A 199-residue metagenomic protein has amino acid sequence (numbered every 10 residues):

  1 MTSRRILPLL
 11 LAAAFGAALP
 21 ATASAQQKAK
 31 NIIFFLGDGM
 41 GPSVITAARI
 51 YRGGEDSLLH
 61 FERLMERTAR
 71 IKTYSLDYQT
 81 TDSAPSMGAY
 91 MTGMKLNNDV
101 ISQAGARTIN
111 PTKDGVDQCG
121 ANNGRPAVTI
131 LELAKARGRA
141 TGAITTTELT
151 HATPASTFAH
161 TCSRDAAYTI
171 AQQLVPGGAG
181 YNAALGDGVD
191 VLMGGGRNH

Functional and structural regions predicted by a protein language model:
M1-R4: N-terminal secretory signal peptides that target proteins for export/translocation
I6-L7, T22: Small/flexible residues
P8-A18: Bacterial N-terminal signal peptides
L19-A25: Sec/Tat signal peptide C-region and signal peptidase I cleavage site
A25-H199: N-terminal catalytic scaffold of extracellular/periplasmic and nuclease hydrolases that process anionic headgroups
